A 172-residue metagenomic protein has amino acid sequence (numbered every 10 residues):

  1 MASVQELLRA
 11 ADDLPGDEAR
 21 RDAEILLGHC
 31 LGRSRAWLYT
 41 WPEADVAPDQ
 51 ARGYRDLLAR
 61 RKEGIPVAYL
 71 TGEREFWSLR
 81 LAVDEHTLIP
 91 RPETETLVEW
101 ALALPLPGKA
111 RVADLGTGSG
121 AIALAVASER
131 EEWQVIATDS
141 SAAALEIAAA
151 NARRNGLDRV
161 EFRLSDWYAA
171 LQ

Functional and structural regions predicted by a protein language model:
M1, R20, A47-A51, L88-P92 (+2 more regions): Short, solvent-exposed loop/helix junctions and linker helices that flank or host conserved functional motifs
M1-A19: Non-catalytic nucleic-acid substrate-recognition regions in nucleic-acid-modifying enzymes
L8, A23-E24, Y54, V67 (+2 more regions): A general structural signal for well-ordered alpha-helical segments in protein cores
A10-L14, R60, N151: Amphipathic alpha-helical regulatory segments at dimerization interfaces that relay allosteric signals between sensory
P15, C30-L31, R130: A broad structural signal for alpha-helix termini and local helix breaks/kinks
I25-A103: Conserved AdoMet
P92-Q172: Conserved SAM/SAH cofactor-binding pocket of Class I
